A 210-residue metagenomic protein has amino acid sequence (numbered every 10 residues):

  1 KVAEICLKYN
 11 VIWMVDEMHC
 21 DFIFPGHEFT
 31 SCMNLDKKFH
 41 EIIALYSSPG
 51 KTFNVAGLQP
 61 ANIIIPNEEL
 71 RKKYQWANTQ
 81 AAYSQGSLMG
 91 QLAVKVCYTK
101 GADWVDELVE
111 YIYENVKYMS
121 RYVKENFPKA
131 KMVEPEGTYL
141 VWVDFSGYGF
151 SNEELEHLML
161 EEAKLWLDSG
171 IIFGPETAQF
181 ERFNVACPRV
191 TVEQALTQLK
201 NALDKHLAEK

Functional and structural regions predicted by a protein language model:
K1-Y9, H19-V55: Active-site pre-lysine segment of PLP-dependent enzymes
V11, I43, A130, L165: Short, conserved active-site loop motifs that form the nucleotide-linked donor/cofactor pocket
W13-V15, L167-S169: Hydrophobic residues in well-ordered beta-strands that form the structural core
D36-Y113, K117-R121, E125, N201-L203: Conserved core segment of the aminotransferase class I/II
F39, L158-L167, F173-K210: PLP-dependent enzyme catalytic core of the Aspartate aminotransferase-like
N67, G147-G149, P188-V190: Helix N-cap motif at beta-to-alpha junctions
K95, E110-S120, M132-F145, T177: Conserved glycine-rich beta-strand-loop-beta hairpin in the small C-terminal domain of fold type I
